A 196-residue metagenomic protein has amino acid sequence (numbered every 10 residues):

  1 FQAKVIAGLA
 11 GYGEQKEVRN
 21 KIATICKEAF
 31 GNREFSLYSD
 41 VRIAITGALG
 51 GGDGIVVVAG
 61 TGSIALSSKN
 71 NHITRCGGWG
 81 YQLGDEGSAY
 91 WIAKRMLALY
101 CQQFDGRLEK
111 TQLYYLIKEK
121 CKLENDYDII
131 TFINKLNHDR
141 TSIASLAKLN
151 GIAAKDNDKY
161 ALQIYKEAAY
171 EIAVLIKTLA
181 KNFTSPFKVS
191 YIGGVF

Functional and structural regions predicted by a protein language model:
F1-K4, I25-K27, A48-I55, A98-F196: ATP-binding/phosphotransfer module of carbohydrate and carboxylate kinases, centering on a glycine-rich
V5-I6, G11-E14: Polybasic, low-complexity association/targeting segments
G8, Y38, S190-I192: Solvent-exposed beta-strand sheet faces enriched in polar/charged residues
A10, I43, Y81, T131 (+1 more regions): Flexible, active-site-adjacent loop/turn segments at secondary-structure boundaries
G13-K110: Phosphate-binding/catalytic loop of phosphoryl-transfer enzymes
